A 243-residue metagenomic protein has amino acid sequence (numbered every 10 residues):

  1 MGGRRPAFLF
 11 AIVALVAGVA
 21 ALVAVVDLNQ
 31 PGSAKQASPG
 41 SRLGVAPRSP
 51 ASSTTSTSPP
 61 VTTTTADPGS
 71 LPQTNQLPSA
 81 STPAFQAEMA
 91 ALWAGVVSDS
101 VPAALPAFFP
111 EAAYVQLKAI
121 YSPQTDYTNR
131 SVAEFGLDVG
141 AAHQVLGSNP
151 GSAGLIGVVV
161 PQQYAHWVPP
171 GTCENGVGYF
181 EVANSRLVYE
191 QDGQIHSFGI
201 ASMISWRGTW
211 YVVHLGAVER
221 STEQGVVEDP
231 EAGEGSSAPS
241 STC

Functional and structural regions predicted by a protein language model:
G2, G18-A20, E234-G235: Extracellular/periplasmic juxtamembrane helices and adjacent flexible linkers that interface with membrane partners
G2-A14: N-terminal Sec-pathway targeting helices
I12-L22: Core hydrophobic alpha-helical transmembrane segments of single-pass membrane proteins
A20-R42: C-terminal region of N-terminal signal peptides and the immediate post-cleavage residues of exported proteins
L43-S98, P106, Y114-A119: Short, low-complexity N-terminal intrinsically disordered segments enriched in polar/charged residues
W93-V101, P106-Y114, G140, Q144-G147 (+1 more regions): Sec-exported extracytoplasmic/periplasmic mature domains
S122-H196, C243: Surface-exposed, charged secondary-structure patches
P169-C243: Low-complexity, intrinsically disordered terminal/linker segments enriched in charged and Gly/Pro repeats
